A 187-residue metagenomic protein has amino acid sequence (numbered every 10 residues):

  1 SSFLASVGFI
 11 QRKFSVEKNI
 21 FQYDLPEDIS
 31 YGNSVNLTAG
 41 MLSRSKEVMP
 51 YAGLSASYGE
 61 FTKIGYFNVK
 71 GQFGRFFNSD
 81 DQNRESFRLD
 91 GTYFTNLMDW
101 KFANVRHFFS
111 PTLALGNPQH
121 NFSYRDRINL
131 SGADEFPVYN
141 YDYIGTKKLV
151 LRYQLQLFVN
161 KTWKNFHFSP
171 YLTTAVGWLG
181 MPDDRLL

Functional and structural regions predicted by a protein language model:
F3-A5, Q11-K13, E17-K18: Beta-propeller domains
F9-I10, A52: Outer membrane beta-barrel translocator domains of Type V secretion systems
E17-P26: Outer-membrane beta-barrel biogenesis signature
D28-S30: Edge/loop elements at the starts and ends of beta-strands within beta-rich repeat scaffolds
V35-S43, M49-L187: C-terminal transmembrane beta-barrel domains of outer membrane proteins
